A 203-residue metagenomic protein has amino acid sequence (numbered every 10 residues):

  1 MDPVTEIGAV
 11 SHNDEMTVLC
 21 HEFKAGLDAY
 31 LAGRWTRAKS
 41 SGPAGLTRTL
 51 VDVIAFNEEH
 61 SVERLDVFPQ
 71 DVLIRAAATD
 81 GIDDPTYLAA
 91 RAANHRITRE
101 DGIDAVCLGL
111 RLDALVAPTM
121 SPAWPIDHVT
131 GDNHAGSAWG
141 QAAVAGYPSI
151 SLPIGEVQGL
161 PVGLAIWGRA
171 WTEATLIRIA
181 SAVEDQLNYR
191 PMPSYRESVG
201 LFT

Functional and structural regions predicted by a protein language model:
M1-E15, T79: Short connector loops at secondary-structure junctions
V10-G26, V129: Charged, often glycine-rich, active-site loop that binds/positions anionic groups
H21-R99, D104, P153-P161: Short helix-loop capping/hinge segments that flank enzyme active sites or metal/cofactor-binding pockets
A32-T36, T130, V144-T203: Structural helix-boundary/capping segments
G33, M120-P122: Short glycine-rich anion-binding loops that position phosphate/pyrophosphate groups of nucleotides and phosphorylated
P85-A89, G109-L110, P122-G140: Short, surface-exposed loop/helix-turn segments at secondary-structure junctions that function as lids/hinges flanking
D113: Short acidic/polar active-site loop segments enriched in Thr and Asp
